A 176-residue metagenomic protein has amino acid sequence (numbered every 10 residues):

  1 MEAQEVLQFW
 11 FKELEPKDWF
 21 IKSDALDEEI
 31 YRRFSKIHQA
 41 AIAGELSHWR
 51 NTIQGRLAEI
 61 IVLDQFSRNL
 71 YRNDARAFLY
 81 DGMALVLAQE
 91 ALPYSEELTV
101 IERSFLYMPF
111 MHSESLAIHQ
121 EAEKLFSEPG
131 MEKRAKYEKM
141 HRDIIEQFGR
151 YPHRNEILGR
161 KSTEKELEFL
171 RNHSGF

Functional and structural regions predicted by a protein language model:
M1-L57, V62-N73, A77-F176: Intrinsically disordered, low-complexity activation-like regions
